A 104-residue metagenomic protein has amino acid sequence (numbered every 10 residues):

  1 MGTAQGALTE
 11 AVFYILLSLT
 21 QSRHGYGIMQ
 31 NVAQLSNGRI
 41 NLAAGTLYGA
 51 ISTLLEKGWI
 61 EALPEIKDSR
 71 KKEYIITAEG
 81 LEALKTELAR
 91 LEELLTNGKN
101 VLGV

Functional and structural regions predicted by a protein language model:
G2-T46: N-terminal helix-turn-helix DNA-binding core of bacterial DNA-binding proteins
Q34, G38, T53-E56, N97: Conserved amphipathic alpha-helical interaction elements at protein-protein interfaces in regulatory, energy-coupling
L47-Y48, L54: Basic amphipathic alpha-helical segments that dock to polyanions
L55-R70, I75: Beta-hairpin "wing" of winged helix-turn-helix
R70-L88: Basic, amphipathic "hinge/linker" alpha-helix immediately C-terminal to the N-terminal HTH DNA-binding motif
K85-V104: Amphipathic alpha-helical dimerization/coiled-coil segments that flank or bridge DNA-binding/regulatory modules
